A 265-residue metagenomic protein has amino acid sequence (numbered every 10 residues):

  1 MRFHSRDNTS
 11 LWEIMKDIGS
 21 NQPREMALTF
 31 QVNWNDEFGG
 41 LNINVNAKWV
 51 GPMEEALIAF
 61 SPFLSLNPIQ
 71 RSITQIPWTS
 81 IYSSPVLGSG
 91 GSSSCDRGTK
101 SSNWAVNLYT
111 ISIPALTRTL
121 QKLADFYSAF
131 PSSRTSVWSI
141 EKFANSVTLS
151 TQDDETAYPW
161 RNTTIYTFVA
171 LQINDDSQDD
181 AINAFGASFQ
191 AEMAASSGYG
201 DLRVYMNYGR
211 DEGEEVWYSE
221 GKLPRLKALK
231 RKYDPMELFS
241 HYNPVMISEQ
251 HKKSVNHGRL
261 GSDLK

Functional and structural regions predicted by a protein language model:
M1-K265: Soluble FAD-dependent oxygen oxidases
